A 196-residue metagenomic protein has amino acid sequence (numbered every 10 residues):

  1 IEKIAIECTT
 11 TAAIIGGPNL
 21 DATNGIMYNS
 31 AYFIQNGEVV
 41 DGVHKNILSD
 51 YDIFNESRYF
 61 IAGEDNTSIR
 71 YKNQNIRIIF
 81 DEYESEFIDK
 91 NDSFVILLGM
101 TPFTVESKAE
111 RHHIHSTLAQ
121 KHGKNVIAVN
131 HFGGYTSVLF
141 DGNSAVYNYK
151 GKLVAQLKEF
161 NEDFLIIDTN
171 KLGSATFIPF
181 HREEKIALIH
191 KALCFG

Functional and structural regions predicted by a protein language model:
I1-G196: Enzyme catalytic cores with a strong preference for nitrogen-chemistry domains
